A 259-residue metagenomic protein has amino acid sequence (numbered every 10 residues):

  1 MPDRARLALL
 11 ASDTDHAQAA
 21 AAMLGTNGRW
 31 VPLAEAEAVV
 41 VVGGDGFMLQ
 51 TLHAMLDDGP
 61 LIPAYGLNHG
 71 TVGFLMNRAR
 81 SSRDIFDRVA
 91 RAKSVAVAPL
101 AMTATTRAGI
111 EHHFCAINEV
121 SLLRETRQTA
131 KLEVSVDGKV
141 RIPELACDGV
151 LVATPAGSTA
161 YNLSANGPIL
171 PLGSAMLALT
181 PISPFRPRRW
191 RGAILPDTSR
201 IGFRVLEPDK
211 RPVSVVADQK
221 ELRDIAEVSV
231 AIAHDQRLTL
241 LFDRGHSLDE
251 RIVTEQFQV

Functional and structural regions predicted by a protein language model:
M1-V42, M48-D57, A79-V95, T105-F114: ATP/NTP phosphate-donor binding region
S12, Q18, G70-G149: Catalytic core of DAGKc-family lipid kinases
V40, N68, V120, Q219: A residue-level signal for conserved active-site and pocket-lining positions in enzyme catalytic cores
G44-F47, G70, A156-S158: Short glycine-rich anion-binding loops that position phosphate/pyrophosphate groups of nucleotides and phosphorylated
L61-P63: Proline-centered loop/turn at the N-terminus of a beta-strand
F114, L122, R127, D137-I142 (+1 more regions): ATP/nucleoside-binding phosphotransfer catalytic cores, i.e., glycine-rich phosphate-binding loops
V134, G157, V215: Short aromatic-centered micro-motifs
E144-R188: Gly/Ser/Thr-rich active-site loops/lids in small-molecule metabolic enzymes that frequently grip phosphoryl groups
